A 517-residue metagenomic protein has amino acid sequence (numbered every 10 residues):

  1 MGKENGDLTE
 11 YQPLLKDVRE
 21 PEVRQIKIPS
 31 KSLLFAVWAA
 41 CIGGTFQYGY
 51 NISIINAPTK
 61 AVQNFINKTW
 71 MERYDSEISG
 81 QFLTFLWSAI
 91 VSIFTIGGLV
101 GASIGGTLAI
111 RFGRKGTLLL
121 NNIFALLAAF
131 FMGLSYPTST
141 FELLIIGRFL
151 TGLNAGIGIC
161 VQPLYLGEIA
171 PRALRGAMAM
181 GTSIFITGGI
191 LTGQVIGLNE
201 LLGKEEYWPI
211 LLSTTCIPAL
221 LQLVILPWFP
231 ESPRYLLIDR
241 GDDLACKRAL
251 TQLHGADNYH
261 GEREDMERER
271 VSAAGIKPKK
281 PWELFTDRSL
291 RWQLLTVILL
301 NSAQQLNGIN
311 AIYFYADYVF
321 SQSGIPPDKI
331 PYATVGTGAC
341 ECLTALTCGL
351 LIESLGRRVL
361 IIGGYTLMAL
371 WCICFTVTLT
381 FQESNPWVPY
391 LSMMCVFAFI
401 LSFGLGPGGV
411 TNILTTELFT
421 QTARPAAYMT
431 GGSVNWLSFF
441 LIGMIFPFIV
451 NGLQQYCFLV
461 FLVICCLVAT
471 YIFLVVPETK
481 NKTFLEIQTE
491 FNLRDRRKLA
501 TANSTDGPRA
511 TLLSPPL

Functional and structural regions predicted by a protein language model:
G2-T251, V271-L517: Alpha-helical transmembrane bundle of multi-pass membrane proteins
T251-D257: TPR/TPR-like (Sel1-like) alpha-helical repeat modules
Y259-A274: Short, well-structured alpha-helical segments
